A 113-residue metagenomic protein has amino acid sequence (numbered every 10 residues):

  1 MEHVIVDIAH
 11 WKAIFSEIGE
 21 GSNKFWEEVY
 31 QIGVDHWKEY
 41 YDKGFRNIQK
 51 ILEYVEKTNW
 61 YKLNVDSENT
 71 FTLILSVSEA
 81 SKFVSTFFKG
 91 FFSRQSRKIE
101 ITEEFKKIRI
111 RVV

Functional and structural regions predicted by a protein language model:
M1-S67: N-terminal accessory segment detector
K12, R46, K89, R94-R97 (+1 more regions): Arginine residue identity/basic-tract feature
K50-E104: Short, hydrophobic/π-rich interface segment
E103-V113: Beta-rich nucleic-acid/ligand-interaction surfaces
